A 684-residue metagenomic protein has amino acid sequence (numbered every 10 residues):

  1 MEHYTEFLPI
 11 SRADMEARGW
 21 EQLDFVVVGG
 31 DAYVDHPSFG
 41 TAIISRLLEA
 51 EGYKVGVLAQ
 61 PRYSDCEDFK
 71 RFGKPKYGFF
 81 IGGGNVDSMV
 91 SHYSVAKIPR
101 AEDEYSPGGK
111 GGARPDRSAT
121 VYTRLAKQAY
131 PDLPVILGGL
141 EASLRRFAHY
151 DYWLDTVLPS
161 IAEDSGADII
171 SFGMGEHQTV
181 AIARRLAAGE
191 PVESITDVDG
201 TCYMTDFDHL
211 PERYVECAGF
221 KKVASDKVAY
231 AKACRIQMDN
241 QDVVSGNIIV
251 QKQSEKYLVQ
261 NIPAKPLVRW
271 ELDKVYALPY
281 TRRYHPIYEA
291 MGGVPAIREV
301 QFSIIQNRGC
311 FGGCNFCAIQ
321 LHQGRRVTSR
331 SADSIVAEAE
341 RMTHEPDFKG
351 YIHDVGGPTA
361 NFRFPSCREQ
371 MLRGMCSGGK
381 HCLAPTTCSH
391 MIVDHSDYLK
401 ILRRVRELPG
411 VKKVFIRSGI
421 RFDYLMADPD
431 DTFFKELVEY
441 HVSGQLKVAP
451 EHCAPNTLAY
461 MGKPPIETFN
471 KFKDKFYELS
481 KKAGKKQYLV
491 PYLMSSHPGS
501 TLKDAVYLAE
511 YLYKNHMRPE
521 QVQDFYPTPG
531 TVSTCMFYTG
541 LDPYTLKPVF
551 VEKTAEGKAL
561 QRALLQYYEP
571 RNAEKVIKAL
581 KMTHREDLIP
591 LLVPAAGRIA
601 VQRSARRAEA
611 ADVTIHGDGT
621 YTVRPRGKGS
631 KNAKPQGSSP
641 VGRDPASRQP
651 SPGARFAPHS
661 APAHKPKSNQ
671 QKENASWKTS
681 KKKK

Functional and structural regions predicted by a protein language model:
E2-Q22, A32, V228, K232-S303: N-terminal [4Fe-4S]-dependent radical SAM core
D14, G40, A59-Q253, Q260-N261: Glycine-rich beta-alpha loop elements in corrinoid/cobalamin-binding modules across cobalamin-dependent enzymes
V27, I43, R62-Y63, R341-V490 (+1 more regions): Conserved SAM/AdoMet-binding glycine-rich loop
D31, M291-A318, T343, Y351: N-terminal pre-triad scaffold of radical SAM enzymes
S64, E193-Q241, E255, A264-L267 (+6 more regions): Terminal amphipathic helices with adjacent charged low-complexity linkers/tails
D87-A96, L144-R146, E176-A181, T205-H209 (+6 more regions): Flexible glycine/acidic-rich beta-alpha junction loops that bind and position SAM and/or redox cofactors in anaerobic
D168, V275, C310, I335 (+3 more regions): Conserved, mostly hydrophobic/aromatic
S604, E609, V613-K684: Intrinsically disordered, Lys/Arg-rich low-complexity segments
